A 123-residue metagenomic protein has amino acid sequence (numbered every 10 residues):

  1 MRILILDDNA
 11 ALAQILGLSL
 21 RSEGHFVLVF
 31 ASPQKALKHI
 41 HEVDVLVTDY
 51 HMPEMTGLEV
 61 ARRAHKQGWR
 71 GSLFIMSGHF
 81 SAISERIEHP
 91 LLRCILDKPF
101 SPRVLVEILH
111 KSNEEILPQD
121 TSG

Functional and structural regions predicted by a protein language model:
Q14-S22: Charged docking surfaces used in two-component/phosphorelay signaling
G17, F100-N113: C-terminal output helix
V29-V45: Acidic, metal-coordinating helix/loop segments flanking the phosphotransfer/catalytic sites of two-component signaling
A31-S32, T56-V60: Acidic catalytic/metal-coordinating carboxylates
D49: Active-site residues of response regulator receiver
M52: Receiver (REC) domain active-site loop signature in two-component systems and cognate sites in sensor histidine kinases
L58-W69: Short amphipathic alpha-helix used as the core "switch/output" element in two-component signaling
M76-S77: Hydrophobic/aromatic residues positioned on beta-strands within the core alpha/beta folds
